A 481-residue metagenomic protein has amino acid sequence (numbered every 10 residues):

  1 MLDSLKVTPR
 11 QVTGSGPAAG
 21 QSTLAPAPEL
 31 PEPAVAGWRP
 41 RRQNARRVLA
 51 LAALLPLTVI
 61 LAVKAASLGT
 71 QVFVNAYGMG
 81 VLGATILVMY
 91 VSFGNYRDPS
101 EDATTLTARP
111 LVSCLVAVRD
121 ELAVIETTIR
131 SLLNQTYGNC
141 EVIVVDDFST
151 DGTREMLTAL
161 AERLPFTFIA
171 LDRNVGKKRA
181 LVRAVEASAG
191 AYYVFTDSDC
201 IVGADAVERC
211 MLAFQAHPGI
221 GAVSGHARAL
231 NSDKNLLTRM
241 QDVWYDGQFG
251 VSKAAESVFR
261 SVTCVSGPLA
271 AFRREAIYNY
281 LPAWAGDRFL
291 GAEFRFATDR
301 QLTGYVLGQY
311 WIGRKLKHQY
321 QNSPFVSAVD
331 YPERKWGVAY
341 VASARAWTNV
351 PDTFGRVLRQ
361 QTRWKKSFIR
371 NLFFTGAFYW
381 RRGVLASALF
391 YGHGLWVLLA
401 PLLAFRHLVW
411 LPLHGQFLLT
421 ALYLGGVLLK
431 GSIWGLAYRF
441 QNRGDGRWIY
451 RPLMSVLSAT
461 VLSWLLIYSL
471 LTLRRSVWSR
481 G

Functional and structural regions predicted by a protein language model:
L2-G16, L24, T104-Y379: Non-transmembrane catalytic domains and loops of membrane-associated enzymes and transporters that build or traffic
G20-W38, T375-A377, A404-L408: Membrane-helix boundary/interface segments in integral membrane proteins
L24-T127: N-proximal low-complexity "stem/linker" segments adjacent to membrane-targeting elements
A36-R47, W380-L395: Loop-to-transmembrane boundary segments
V59-R97, T104-L106, L389-S476: Membrane-embedded multi-pass helical conduit in multi-pass membrane proteins, especially envelope-biosynthetic
P268-R273, R288, A386-G394, H407-L408: A general structural signal for short secondary-structure boundary/capping elements
V477-G481: Short, charged juxtamembrane terminal tails flanking transmembrane helices
